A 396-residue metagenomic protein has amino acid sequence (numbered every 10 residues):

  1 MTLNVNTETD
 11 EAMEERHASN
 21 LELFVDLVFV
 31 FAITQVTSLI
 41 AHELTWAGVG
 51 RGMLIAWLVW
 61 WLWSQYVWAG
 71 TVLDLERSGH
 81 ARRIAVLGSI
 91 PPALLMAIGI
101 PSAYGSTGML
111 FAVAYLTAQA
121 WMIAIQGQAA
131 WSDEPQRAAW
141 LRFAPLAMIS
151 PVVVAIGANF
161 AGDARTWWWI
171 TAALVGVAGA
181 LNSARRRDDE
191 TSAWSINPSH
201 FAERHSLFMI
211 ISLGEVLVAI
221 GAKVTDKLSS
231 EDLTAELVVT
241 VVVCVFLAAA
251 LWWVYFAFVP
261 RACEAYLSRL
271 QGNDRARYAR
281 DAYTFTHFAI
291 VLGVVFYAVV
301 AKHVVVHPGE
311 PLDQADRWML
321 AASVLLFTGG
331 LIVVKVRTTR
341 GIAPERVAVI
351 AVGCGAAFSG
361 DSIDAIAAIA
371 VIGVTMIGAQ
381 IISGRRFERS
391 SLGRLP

Functional and structural regions predicted by a protein language model:
M1-F24, V28-F31, M53-L73, H80-A81 (+5 more regions): Predominantly late transmembrane helices and immediately cytosolic-facing juxtamembrane segments
V28-S38, D364: Alpha-helical transmembrane segments of multi-pass membrane proteins
Q35-G48, S102-A103, L228: Short, hydrophobic transmembrane alpha-helix segments
A164-W168, I363-G373: Loop-to-transmembrane alpha-helix initiation sites
R337-G341, A356-I369: Membrane-helix boundary connector in multi-pass membrane proteins
E345-C354, I372-V374: Central hydrophobic cores of alpha-helical transmembrane segments in multi-pass integral membrane proteins
A356-A357, G373-S383: Short, amphipathic C-terminal "tail helix"
S390-P396: Short, charged juxtamembrane terminal tails flanking transmembrane helices
